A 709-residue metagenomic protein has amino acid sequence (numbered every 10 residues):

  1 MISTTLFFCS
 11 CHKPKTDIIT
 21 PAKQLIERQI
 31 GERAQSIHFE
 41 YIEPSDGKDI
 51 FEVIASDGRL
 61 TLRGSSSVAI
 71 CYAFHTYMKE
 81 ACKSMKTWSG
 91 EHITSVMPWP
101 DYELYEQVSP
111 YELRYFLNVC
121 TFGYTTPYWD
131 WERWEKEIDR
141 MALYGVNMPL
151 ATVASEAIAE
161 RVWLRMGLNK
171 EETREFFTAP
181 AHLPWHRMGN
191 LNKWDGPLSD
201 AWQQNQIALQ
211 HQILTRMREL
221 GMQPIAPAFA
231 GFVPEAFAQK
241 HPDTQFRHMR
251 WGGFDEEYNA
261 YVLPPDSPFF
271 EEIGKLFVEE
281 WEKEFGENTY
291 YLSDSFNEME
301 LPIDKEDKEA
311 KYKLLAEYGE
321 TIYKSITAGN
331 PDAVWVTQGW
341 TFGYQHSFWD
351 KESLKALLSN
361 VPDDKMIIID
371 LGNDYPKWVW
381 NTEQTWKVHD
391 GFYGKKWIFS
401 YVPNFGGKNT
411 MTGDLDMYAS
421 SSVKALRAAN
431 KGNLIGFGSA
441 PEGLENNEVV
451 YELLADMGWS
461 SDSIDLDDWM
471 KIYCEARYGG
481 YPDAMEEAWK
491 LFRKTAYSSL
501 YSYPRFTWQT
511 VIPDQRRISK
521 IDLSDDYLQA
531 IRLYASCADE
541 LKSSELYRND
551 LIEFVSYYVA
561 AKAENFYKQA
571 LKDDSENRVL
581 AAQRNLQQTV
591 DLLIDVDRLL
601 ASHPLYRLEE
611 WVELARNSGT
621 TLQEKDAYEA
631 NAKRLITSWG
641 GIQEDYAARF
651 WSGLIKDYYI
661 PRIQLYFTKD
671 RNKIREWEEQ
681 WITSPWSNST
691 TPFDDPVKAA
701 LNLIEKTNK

Functional and structural regions predicted by a protein language model:
M1-L6: Bacterial N-terminal signal peptides
C11-Y111: Contiguous, structured surface segment used for ligand recognition
A34, M85-K86, E91-P100, L117-T121 (+8 more regions): Catalytic-core regions of glycoside hydrolase
Y111-D130, M141: Active-site-adjacent substrate/metal-binding segments within catalytic domains of carbohydrate-active enzymes
A496, T507-K542: C-terminal functional modules
A648-K709: Extended, compositionally biased alpha-helical segments that mediate assembly or anchoring
